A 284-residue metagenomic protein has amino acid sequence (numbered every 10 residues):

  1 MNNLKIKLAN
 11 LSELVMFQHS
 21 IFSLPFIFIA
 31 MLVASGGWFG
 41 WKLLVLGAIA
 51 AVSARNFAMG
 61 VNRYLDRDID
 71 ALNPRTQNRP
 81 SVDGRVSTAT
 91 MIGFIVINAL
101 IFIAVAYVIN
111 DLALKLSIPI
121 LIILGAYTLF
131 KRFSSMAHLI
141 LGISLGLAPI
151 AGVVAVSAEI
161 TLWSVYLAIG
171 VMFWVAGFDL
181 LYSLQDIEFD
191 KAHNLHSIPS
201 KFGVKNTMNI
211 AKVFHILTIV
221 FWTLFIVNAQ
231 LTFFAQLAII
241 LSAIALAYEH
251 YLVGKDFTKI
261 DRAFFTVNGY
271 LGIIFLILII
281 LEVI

Functional and structural regions predicted by a protein language model:
M1-A9, M59-V86, L180-K205, Y251-T258: Cytosolic, membrane-interface loops and tails of multi-pass inner-membrane proteins
L4, L8, P25, V45 (+6 more regions): Alpha-helical membrane-protein architecture signal
L4-E13, I49, N56, R79-Y166 (+3 more regions): Intramembrane alpha-helical segments
L4-I6, L217-V220, L224-I284: Extended hydrophobic alpha-helices typical of membrane-associated regions
M16-V33, G142-G146, L276: The first (N-terminal) embedded transmembrane alpha-helix
I29-A48, I101-K115, P149-I169, V220-Q236 (+1 more regions): Helix-coil boundary and interhelical linker segments in multi-pass alpha-helical membrane proteins
L44-V45, I49-A51, R67-I118, A192-F233 (+1 more regions): Multi-pass membrane catalytic core of lipid/isoprenoid biosynthesis enzymes
A50-A58, N62, L124-T128, G170-F178 (+2 more regions): Alpha-helical transmembrane segments of multi-pass membrane proteins
